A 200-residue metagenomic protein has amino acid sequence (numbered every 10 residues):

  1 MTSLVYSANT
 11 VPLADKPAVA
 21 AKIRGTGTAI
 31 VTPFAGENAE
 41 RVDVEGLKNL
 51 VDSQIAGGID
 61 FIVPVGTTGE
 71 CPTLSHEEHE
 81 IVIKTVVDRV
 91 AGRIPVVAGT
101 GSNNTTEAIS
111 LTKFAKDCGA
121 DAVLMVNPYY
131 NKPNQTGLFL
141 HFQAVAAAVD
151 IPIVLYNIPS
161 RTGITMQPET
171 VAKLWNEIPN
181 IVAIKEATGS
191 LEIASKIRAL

Functional and structural regions predicted by a protein language model:
T2-I164: Active-site beta->alpha loop and helix N-cap motifs at the rims of alpha/beta catalytic domains
A147-A148, P159-L200: Catalytic alpha/beta core domains of metabolic enzymes, predominantly
